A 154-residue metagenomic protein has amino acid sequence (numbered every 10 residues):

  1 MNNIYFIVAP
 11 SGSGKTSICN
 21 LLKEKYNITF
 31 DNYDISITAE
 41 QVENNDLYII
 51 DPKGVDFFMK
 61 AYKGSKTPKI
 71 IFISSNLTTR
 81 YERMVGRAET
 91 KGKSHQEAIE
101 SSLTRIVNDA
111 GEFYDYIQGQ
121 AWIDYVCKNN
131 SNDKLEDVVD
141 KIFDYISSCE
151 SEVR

Functional and structural regions predicted by a protein language model:
I7: Hydrophobic anchor at the beta1->P-loop junction of P-loop NTPases
P10: P-loop (Walker A) phosphate-binding loop of NTP-binding proteins
S13: ATP-binding Walker
T16: Walker A/P-loop
T29-S65: Glycine-rich phosphate-binding loop used to anchor ATP phosphates in small-molecule kinases, encompassing both
L47-D51, G64-R87: Conserved phosphate-donor/acceptor-positioning beta-strand/loop module used by diverse small-molecule
K91-R154: Small-molecule kinase domains that catalyze NTP-dependent phosphoryl transfer to phosphate-bearing small molecules
